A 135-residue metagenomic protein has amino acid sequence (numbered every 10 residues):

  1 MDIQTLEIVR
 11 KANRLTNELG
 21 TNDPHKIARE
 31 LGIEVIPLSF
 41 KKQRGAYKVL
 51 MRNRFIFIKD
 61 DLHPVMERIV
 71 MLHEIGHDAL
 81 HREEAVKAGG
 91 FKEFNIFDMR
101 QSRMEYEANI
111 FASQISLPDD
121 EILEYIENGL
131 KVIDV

Functional and structural regions predicted by a protein language model:
M1-V135: Active-site hotspot residues in diverse enzymes, especially metal/ion-binding acidic/histidine motifs
